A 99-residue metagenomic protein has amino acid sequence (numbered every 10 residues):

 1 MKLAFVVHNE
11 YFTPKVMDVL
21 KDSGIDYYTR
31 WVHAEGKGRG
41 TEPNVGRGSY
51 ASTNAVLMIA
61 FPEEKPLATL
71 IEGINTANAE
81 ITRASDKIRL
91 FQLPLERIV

Functional and structural regions predicted by a protein language model:
M1-V99: Positively charged, small/polar-rich N-terminal and surface patches that mediate targeting and assembly and bind
